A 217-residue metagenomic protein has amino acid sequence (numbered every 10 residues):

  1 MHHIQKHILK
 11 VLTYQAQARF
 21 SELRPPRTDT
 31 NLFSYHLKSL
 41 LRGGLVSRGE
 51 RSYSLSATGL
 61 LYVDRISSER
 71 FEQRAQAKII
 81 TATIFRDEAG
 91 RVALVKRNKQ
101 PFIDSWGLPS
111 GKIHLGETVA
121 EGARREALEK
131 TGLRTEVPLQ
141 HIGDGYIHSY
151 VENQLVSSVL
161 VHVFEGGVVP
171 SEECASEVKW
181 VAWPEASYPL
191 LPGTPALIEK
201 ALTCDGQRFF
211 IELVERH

Functional and structural regions predicted by a protein language model:
M1-P26: Short amphipathic alpha-helical interface segments
R24-T28, R91-E129: Conserved Nudix-box catalytic region and its N-terminal flanking loop in Nudix hydrolases and closely related
P26-R42: Short amphipathic alpha-helical interaction segments
L41-R51: A short, conserved structural fragment
S52-A82: Acidic, metal-coordinating catalytic segment for phosphate/diphosphate chemistry, firing primarily on the Nudix
K78, D87-G90, Y146-E172, K179: Active-site-adjacent beta-strand/loop module that shapes the phosphate/pyrophosphate-binding cleft
R134-D144: A short coil-to-beta-strand element that immediately follows conserved catalytic motifs
P170-T203: NUDIX/MutT-family hydrolases
